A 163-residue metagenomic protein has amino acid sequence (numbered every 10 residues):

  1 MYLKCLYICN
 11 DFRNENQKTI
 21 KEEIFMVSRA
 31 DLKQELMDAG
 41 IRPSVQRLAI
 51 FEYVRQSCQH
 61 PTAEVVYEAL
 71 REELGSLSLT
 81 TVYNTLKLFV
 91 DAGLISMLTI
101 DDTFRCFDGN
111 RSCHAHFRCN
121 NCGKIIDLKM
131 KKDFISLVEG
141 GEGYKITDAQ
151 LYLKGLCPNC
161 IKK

Functional and structural regions predicted by a protein language model:
M1-V27: Short, intrinsically disordered or compositionally biased N-terminal tails of bacterial proteins
V27-G40: Short, Lys/Arg-enriched N-terminal segment that forms or immediately precedes the first helix of a structured domain
P43-V45, Q56-T62: Short capping segments at the starts of secondary-structure elements
L48-Y53, V65: Pre-recognition alpha-helix immediately N-terminal to the DNA-recognition helix within helix-turn-helix or winged-helix
T62, S78-L79: Short coil turns linking two alpha-helices in DNA-binding domains
V65-R71, V82: A short acidic, leucine-rich amphipathic alpha-helix
V82-A92: Basic amphipathic alpha-helical segments that dock to polyanions
D91-K163: Non-DNA-binding regulatory cores of transcription-related proteins, predominantly C-terminal effector-binding
